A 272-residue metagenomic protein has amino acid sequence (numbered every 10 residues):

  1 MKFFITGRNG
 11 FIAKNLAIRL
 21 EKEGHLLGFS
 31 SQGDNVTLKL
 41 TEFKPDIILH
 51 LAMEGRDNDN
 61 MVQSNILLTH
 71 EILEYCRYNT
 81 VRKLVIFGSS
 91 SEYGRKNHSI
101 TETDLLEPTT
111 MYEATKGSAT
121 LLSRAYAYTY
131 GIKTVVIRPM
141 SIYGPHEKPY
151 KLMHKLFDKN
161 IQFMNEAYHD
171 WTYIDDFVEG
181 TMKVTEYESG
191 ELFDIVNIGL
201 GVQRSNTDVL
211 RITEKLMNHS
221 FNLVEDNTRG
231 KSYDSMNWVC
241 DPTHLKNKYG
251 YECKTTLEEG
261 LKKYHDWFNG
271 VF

Functional and structural regions predicted by a protein language model:
K2-K22: N-terminal Rossmann NAD(P)H-binding glycine-rich loop of SDR-like oxidoreductase domains
T6, I48-L51, L84-S90, I137-P139: SDR active-site strand-loop-helix element
E21, L26-L40: Adenosine-cofactor binding site in Rossmann-like domains, unifying the SAM/SAH pocket of S-adenosylmethionine-dependent
V36-I66: NAD(P)H-binding glycine-rich loop region in Rossmannoid oxidoreductase-like domains and their noncatalytic homologs
H70-M111: Conserved Rossmann-fold NAD(P)-dependent oxidoreductase catalytic core, especially the SDR/UDP-sugar
M111, T115-S118: Active-site helix of classical SDR
L121-M182, L210-K215: NAD(P)-dependent short-chain dehydrogenase/reductase
Q162-F272: C-terminal substrate-binding subdomain of Rossmann-fold SDR/epimerase-dehydratase oxidoreductases
